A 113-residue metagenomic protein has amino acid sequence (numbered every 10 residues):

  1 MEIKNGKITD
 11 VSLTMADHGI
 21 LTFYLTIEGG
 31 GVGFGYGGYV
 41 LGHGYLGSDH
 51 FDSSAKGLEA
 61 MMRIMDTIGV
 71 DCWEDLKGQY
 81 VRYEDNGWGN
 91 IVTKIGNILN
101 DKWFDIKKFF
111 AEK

Functional and structural regions predicted by a protein language model:
M1-K113: Short beta-rich binding modules
